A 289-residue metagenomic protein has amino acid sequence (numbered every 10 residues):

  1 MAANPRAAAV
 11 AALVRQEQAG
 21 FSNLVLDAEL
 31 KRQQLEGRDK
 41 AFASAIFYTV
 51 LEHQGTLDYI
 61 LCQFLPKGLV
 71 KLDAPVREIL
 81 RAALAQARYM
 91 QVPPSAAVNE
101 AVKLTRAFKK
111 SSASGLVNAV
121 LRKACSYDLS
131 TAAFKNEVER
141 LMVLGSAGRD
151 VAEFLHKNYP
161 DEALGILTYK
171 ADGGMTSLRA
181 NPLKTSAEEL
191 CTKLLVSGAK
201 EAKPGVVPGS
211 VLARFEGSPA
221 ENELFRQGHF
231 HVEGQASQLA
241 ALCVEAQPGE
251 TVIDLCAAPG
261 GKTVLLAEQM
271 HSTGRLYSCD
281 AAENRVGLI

Functional and structural regions predicted by a protein language model:
M1-I289: S-adenosylmethionine
